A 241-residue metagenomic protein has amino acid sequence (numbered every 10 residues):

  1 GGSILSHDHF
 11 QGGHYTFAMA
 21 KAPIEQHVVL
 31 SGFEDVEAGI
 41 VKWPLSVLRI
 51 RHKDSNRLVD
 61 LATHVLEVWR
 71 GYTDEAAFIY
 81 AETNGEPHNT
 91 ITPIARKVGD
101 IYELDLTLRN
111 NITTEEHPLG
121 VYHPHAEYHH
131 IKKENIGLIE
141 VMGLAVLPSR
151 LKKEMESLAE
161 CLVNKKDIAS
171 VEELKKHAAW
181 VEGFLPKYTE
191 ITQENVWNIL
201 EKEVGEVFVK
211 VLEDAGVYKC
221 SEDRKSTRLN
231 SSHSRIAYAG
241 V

Functional and structural regions predicted by a protein language model:
G2-S3, H14-G216: Conserved His + Asp/Glu catalytic blocks
S6-G12: Conserved metal-phosphate-binding beta-hairpin within the catalytic cores of diverse ATP-dependent phosphoryl-transfer
G12, D54, R228-S232: Non-transmembrane, interaction-prone segments in cytosolic or luminal domains
D223, T227-H233, V241: Conserved small/polar residues in nucleotide/adenosyl-binding loops
